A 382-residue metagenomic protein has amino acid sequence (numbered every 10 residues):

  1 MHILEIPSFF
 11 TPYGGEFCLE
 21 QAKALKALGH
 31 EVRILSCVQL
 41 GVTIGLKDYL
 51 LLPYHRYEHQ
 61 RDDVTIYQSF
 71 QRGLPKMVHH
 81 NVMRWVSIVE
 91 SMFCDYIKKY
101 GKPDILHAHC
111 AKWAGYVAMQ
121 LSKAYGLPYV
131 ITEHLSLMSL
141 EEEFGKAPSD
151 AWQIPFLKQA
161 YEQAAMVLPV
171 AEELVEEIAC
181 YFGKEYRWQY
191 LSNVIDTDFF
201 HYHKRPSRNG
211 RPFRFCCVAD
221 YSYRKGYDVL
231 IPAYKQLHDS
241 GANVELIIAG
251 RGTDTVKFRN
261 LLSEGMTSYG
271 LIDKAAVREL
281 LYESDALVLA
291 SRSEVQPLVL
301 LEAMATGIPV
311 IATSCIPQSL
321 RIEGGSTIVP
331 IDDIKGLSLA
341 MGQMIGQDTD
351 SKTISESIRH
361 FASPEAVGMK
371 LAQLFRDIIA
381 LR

Functional and structural regions predicted by a protein language model:
M1-Q60, H238, R376, R382: N-terminal subdomain of nucleotide-sugar transferases
L4, L168, S207-K225, I231-K235: Conserved donor-binding/catalytic core segment of Leloir-type glycosyltransferases
L127-V130, M138-Q159, T197: Nucleotide-sugar donor phosphate/pyrophosphate-binding loop at the beta->alpha transition of glycosyltransferases
E173, V194: Carbohydrate-associated surface elements
V256-A275: Nucleotide-activated donor-binding/catalytic signature segment of Leloir-type glycosyltransferases, i.e., the conserved
R292: Aromatic "clamp/platform" in nucleotide-sugar-dependent glycosyltransferases that forms part of the donor/acceptor
P309-A312: Short hydrophobic beta-strand element within catalytic cores of glycosyltransferases and related nucleotide-activated
S326-I334, G342-D348: Conserved acidic donor-binding segment of nucleotide-sugar-dependent glycosyltransferases
